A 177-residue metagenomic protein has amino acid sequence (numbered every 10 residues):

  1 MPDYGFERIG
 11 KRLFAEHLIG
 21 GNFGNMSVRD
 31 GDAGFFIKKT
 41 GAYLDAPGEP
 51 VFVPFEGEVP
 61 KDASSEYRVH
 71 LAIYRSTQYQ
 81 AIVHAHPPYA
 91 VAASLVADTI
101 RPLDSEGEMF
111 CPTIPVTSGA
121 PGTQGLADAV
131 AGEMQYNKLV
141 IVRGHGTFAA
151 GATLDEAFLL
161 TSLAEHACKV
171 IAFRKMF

Functional and structural regions predicted by a protein language model:
M1-F177: Glycine-rich flexible loops
